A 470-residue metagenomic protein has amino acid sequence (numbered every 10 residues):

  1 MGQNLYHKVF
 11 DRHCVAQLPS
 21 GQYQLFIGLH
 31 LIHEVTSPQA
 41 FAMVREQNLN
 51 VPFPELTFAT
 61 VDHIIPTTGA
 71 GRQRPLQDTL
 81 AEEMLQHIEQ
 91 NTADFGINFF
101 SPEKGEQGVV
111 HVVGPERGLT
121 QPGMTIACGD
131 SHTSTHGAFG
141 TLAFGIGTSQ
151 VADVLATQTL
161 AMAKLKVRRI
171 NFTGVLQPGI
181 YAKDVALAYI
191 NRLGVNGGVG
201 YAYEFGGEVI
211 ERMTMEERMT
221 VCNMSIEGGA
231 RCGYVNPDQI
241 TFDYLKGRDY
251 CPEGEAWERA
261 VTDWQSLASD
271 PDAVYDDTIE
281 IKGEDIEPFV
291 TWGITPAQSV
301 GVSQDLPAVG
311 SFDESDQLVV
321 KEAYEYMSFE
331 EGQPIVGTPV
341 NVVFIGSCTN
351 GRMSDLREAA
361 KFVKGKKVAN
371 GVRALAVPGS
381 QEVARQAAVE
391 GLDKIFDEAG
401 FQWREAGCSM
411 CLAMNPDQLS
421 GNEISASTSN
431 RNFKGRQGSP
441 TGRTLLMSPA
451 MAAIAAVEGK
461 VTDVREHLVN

Functional and structural regions predicted by a protein language model:
M1-N470: Fe-S-dependent hydro-lyases/dehydratases of central metabolism
